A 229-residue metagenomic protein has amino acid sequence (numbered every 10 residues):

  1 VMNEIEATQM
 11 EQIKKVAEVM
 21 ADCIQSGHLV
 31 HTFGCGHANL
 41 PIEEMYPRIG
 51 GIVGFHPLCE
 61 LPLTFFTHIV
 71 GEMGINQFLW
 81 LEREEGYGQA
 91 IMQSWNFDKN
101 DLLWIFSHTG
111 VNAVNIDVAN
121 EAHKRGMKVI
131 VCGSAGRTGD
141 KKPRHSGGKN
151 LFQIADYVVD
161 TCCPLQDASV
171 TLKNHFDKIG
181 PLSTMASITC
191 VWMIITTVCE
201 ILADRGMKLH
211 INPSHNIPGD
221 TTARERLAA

Functional and structural regions predicted by a protein language model:
V1-T8: Generic N-terminal amphipathic, Lys/Arg-enriched alpha-helix
N3, E18-A21, N120: Surface-exposed alpha-helical segments enriched in charged/polar residues
T8-Q25, I91: A short, well-structured juxtamembrane/interface segment
T8-V16, V30, L202-N212: Flexible, glycine/charged-enriched surface loops at secondary-structure junctions
Q9, E225-A228: NAD(P)-dependent dehydrogenase/reductase Rossmann-like domain
Q25, T32-I195, C199: Glycine-rich phosphate-binding loops that contact phosphosugars or nucleotide phosphates
H28, G36, G50-G51, G71 (+2 more regions): Glycine-centered flexibility motif
D167-T171, C199-R226: Internal, active-site/partner-interface "lid" segment
